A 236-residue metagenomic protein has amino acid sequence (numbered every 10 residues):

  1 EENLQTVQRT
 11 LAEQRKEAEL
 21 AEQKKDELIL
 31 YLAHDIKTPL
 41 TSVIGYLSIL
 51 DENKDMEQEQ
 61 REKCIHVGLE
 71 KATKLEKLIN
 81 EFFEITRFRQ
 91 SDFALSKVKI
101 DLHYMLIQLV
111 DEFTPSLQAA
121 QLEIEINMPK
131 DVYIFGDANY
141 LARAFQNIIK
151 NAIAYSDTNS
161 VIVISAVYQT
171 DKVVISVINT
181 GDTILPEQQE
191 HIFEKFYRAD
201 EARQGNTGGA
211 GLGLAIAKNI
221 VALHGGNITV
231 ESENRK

Functional and structural regions predicted by a protein language model:
E70-L75: Short alpha-helical segment of the dimerization/phosphotransfer core of two-component systems
S96-K99, Q118, E123-Y133: Conserved catalytic submotifs in the C-terminal HATPase_c
A152-I153: Short helix-loop "hinge" at the ATP-lid/N-box region of the Bergerat-fold HATPase_c
N159-D171: Short beta-strand/loop element within the Bergerat-fold HATPase_c
I184-F196: Short conserved segment of the HATPase_c
G208, G213, A217: Short alpha-helical Gxxx[C/S/T] motif in the catalytic ATP-binding
G225-G226: Conserved glycine-rich
